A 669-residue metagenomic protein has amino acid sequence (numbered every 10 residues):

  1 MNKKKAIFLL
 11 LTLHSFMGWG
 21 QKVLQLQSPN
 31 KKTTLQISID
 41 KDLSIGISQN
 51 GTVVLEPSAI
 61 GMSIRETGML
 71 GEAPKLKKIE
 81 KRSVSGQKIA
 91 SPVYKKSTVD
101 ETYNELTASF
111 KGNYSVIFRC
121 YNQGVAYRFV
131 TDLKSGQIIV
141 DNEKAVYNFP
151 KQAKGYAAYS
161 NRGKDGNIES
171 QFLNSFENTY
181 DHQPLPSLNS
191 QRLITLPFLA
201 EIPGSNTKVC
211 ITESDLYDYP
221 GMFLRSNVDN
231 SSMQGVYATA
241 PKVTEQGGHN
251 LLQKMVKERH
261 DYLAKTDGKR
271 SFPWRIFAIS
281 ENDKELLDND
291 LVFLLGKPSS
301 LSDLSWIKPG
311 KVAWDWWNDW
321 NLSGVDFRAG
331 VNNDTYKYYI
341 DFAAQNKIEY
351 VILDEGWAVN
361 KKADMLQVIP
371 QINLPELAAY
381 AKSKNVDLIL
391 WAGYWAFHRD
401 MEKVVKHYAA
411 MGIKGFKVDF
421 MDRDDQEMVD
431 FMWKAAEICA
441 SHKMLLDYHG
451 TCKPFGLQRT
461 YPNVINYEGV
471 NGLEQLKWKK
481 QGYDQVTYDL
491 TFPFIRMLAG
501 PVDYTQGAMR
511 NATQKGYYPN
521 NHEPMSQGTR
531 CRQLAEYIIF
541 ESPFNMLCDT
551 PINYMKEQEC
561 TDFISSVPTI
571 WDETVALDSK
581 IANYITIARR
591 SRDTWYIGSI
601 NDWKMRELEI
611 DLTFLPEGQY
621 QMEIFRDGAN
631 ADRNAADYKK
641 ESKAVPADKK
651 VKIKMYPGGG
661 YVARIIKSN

Functional and structural regions predicted by a protein language model:
M1-V23: Bacterial Sec-dependent N-terminal signal peptides
V23-L294: N-terminal accessory beta-strand-rich subdomains and adjacent acidic, glycine-rich linkers that precede catalytic cores
Y94-D100, F563-I587: Edge strands and adjacent loops of beta-rich recognition modules
L263-F342, N346: An acidic-aromatic substrate-binding cleft motif
L353-T529: Aromatic- and carboxylate-enriched substrate-binding clefts and catalytic-loop regions of carbohydrate-active enzymes
C531-L577: Catalytic cores of secreted or luminal carbohydrate-active enzymes
I581-E617, Y661-V662: Carbohydrate-binding surface patches
K643-N669: C-terminal beta-strand-rich structural cap/linker in extracellular carbohydrate-active enzymes
